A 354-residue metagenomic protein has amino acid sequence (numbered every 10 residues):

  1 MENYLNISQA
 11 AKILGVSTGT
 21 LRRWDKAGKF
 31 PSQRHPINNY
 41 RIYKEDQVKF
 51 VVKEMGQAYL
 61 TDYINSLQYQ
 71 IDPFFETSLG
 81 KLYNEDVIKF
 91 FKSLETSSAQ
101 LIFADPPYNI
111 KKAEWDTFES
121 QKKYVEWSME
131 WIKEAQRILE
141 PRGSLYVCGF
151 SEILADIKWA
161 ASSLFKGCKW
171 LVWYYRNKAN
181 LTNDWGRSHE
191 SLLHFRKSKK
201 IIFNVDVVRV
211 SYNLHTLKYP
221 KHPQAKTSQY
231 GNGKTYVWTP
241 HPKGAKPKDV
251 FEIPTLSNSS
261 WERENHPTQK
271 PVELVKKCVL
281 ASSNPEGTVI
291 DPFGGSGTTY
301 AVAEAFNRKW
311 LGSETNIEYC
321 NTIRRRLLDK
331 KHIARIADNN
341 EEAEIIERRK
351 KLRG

Functional and structural regions predicted by a protein language model:
N3: Flexible coil/turn residues that form the inter-helical turn or adjacent wing/linker of helix-turn-helix
N6-I7, K44: Residues that mark the N-terminal boundary/hinge immediately upstream of a DNA-recognition element
Q9, G15-T20, F50, Q70-T322: Core catalytic lobe of class I
K12-G15, D25-A27, K53, R325: Residue-level detection of the helix-turn-helix DNA-binding "recognition helix"
A27-K29, S296, F306, L327-K330: The DNA-recognition helices of helix-turn-helix-type DNA-binding domains
A27-Q57: Short helix-start
D46-F74: A short, Lys/Arg-enriched interface patch at domain edges and termini
S66-K92, D329-G354: S-adenosyl-L-methionine
